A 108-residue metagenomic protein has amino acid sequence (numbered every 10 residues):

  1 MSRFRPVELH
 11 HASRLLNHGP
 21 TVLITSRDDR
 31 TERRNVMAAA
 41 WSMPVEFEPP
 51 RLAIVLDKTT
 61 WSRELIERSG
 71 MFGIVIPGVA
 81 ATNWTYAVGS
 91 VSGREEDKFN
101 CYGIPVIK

Functional and structural regions predicted by a protein language model:
M1-K108: Active-site-proximal mixed secondary-structure blocks
